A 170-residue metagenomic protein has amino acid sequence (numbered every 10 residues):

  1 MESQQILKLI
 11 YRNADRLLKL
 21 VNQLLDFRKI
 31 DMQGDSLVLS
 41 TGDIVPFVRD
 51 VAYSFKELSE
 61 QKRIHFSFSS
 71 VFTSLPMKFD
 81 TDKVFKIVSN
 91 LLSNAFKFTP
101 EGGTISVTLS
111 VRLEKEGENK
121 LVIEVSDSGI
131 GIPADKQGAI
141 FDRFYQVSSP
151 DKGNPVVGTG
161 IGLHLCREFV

Functional and structural regions predicted by a protein language model:
R12-L17: Short alpha-helical segment of the dimerization/phosphotransfer core of two-component systems
R28-L39: Helix-loop junction within the histidine kinase core
V38-D43, E60, H65-L75, R112: Conserved catalytic submotifs in the C-terminal HATPase_c
E57, I130-G131: Glycine-rich G1-box
A95-F96: Short helix-loop "hinge" at the ATP-lid/N-box region of the Bergerat-fold HATPase_c
I132-F144: Short conserved segment of the HATPase_c
Y145-V157: Glycine-rich ATP-lid/hinge loop adjacent to the conserved G-boxes
